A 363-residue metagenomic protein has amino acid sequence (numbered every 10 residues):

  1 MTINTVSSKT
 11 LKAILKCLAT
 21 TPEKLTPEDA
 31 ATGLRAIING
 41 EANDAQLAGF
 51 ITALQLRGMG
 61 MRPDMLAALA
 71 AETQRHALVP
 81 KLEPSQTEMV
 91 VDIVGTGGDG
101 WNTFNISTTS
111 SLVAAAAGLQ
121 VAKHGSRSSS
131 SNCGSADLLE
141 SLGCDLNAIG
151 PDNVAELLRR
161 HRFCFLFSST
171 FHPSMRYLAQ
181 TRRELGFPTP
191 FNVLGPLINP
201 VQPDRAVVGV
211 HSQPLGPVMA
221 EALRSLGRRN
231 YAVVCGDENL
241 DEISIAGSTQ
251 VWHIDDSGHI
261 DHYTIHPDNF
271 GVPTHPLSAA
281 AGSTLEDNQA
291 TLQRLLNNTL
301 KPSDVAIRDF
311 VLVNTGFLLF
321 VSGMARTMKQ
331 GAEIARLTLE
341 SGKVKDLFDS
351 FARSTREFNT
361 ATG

Functional and structural regions predicted by a protein language model:
T2-L18, L25, Q74-L78, L82 (+4 more regions): Glycine-rich anion-binding loops and their surrounding alpha/beta cores
I3-T10, K16-L66, Q74-L82, F310: N-terminal glycine-rich anion-binding loops that anchor highly charged ligand groups
T21, I37, Q55-G58, G97-W101 (+4 more regions): Short, small-residue-enriched loops and turns at beta-alpha junctions that line or gate enzyme active sites
Q46-L47, A122-H124, V233: Short beta-strand segments at enzyme active-site cores
G49, T109-V113, F310, N314-F317: Short amphipathic alpha-helical face segments that pack within enzyme cores and frequently flank/anchor catalytic
I51, F104-H161: A glycine-rich phosphate/pyrophosphate-binding beta-strand-loop-alpha-helix module
G58-S129: Active-site cofactor/substrate anionic-group-binding motifs, chiefly glycine- and Lys/Arg-rich phosphate-binding loops
